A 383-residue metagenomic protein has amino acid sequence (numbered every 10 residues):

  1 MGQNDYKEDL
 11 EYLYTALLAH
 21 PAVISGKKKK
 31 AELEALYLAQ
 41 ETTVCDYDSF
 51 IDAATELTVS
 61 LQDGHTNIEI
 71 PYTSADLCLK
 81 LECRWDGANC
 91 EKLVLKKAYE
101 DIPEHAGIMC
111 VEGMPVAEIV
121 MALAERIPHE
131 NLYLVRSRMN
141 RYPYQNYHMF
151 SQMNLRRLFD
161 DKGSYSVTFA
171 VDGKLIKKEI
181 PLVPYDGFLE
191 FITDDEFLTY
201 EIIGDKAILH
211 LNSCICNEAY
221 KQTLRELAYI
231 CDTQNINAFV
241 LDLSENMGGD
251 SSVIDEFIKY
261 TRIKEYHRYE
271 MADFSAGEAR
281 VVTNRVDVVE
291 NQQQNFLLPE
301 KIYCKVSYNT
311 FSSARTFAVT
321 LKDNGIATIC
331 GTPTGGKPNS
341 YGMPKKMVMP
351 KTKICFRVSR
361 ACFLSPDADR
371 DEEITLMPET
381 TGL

Functional and structural regions predicted by a protein language model:
M1-A238, E245-M247, S252, H267 (+3 more regions): Flexible, low-complexity junctional segments that flank or bridge functional domains
Q3-E11, L175, F197-L383: C-terminal "post-core" interaction segments
